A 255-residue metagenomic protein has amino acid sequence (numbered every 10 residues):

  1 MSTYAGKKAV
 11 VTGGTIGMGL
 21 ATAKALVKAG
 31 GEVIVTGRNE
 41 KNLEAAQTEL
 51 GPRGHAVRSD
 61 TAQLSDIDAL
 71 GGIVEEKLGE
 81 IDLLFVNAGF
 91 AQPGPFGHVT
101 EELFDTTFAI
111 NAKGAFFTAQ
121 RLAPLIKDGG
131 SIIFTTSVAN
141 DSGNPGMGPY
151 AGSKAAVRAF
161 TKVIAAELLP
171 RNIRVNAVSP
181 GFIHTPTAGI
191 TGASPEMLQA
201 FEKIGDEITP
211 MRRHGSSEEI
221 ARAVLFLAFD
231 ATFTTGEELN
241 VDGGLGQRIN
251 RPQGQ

Functional and structural regions predicted by a protein language model:
K8, T15-G17: Conserved glycine-rich cofactor-binding loop
P95-F96, T100-F108, G205: Substrate-binding pocket helix/loop in short-chain dehydrogenase/reductase
A119, S153, T161: Active-site helix of classical SDR
P124, A166-P170: Alpha-helical segment proximal to the catalytic Tyr-Lys
L125, R213-V241: C-terminal substrate-recognition "lid" of short-chain dehydrogenase/reductases
L169, R174, T235-G236: Short, small/polar-rich loop/turn modules that mediate ligand/substrate recognition or access, typified
T235-Q255: Short C-terminal tail/terminal secondary-structure segment of NAD(P)H-dependent dehydrogenase/reductase domains
